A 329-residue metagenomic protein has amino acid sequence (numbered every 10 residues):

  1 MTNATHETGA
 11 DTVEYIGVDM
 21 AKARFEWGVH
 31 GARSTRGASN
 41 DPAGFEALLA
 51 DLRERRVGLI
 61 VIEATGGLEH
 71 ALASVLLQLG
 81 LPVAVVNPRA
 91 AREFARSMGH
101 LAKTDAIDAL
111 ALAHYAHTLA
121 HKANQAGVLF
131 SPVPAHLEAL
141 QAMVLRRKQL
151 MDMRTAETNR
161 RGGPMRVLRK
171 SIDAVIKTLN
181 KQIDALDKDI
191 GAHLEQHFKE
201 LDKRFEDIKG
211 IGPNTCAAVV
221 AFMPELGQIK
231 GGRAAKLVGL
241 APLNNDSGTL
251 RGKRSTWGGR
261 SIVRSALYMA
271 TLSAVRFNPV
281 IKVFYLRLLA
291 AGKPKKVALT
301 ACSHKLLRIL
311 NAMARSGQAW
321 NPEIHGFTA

Functional and structural regions predicted by a protein language model:
M1-V13, T35, A47, R56 (+1 more regions): Intrinsically disordered, low-complexity and often Lys/Arg-enriched segments
T2, S74-L77, A84-K209, A217: Long, charge-rich intrinsically disordered scaffolds of nucleic-acid metabolism proteins
H6-H30, L112, L150, A217: Gly/Thr-rich phosphate-binding beta-strand-loop-beta motif of the actin/hexokinase/Hsp70
H30-L59: Nucleic-acid-processing active sites and adjacent nucleic-acid-binding tracks, predominantly divalent metal-dependent
V57-L68: Short glycine-rich phosphate-binding loop at a beta-alpha junction
P213, A217-A291, K295, P322-A329: Phosphate-backbone recognition surface of nucleic-acid-processing proteins
A290-E323: Charged substrate- and nucleic-acid-binding regions of tRNA-handling and nucleotidyl-transfer enzymes, centered on
